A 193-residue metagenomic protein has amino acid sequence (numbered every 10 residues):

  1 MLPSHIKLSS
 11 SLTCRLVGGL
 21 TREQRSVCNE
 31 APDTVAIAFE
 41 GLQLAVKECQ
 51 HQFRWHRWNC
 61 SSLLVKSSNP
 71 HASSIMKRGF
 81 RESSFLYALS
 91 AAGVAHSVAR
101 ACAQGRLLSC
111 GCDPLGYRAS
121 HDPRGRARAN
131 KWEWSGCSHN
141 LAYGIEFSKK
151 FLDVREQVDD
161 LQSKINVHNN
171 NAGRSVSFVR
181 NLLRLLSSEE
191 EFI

Functional and structural regions predicted by a protein language model:
M1-I193: Long, position-biased, composition-driven segments near the start of the mature protein
